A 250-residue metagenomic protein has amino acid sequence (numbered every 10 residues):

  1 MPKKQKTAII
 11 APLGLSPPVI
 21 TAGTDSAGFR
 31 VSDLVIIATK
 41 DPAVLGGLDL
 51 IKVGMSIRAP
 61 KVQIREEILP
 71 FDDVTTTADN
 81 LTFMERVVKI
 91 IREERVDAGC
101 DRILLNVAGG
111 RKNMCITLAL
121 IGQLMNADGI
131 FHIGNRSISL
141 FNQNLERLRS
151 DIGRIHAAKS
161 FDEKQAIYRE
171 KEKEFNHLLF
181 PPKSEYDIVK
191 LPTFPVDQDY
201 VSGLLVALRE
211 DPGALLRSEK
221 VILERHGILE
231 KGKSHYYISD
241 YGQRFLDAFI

Functional and structural regions predicted by a protein language model:
M1-R102, I116-I250: Long, low-complexity, Lys/Arg-enriched
P42, V107-M114: Acidic, metal-coordinating catalytic cores used for nucleic-acid/nucleotide bond scission and strand-transfer chemistry
